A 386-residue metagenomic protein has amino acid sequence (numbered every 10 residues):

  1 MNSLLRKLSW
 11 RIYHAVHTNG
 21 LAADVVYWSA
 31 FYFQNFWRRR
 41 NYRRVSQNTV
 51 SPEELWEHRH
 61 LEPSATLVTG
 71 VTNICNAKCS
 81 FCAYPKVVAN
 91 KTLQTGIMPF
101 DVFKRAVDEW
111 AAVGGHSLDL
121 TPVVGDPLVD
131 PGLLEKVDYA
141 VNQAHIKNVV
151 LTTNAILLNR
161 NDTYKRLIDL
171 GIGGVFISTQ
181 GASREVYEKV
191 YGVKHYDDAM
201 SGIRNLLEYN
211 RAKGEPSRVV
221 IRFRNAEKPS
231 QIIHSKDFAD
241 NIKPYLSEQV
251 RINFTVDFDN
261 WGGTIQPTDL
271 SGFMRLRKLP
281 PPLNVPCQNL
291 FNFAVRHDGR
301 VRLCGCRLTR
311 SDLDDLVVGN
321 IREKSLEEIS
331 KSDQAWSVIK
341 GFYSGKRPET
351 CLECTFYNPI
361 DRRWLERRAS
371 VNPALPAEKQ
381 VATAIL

Functional and structural regions predicted by a protein language model:
L5-R6, W10-G174, K189, V193 (+1 more regions): Conserved alpha-helical substructure of the radical SAM core
V50-E54, H58, P63, R300-V301 (+1 more regions): Flexible mid-to-C-terminal extensions adjoining Fe-S/redox cofactors in radical SAM and related proteins
L61, L283-C287: Short loop/turn motifs at secondary-structure junctions and domain boundaries
T69, N73-N76, P281, D312 (+1 more regions): Processing junctions and N-termini across compartments
C75, C79-C82, C287, C304 (+1 more regions): Short cysteine clusters
D130-L276: Conserved AdoMet/S-adenosylmethionine-binding subsite of the radical SAM
Q288-L290, L316: A conserved catalytic-core signature of glycosyltransferases
V295-D298: Short, acidic, Ser/Thr-enriched surface-loop or helix-capping motifs
